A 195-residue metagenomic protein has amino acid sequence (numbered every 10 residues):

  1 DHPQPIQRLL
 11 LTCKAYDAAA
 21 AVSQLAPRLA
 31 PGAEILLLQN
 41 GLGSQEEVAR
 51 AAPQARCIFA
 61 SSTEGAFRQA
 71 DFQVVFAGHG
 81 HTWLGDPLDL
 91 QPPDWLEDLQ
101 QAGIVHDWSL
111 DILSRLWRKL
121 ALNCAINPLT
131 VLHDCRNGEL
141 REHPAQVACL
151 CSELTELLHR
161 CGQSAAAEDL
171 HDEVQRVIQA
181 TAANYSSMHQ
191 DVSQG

Functional and structural regions predicted by a protein language model:
D1-Q73: Rossmann-like NAD(P)(H) cofactor-binding subdomain of soluble oxidoreductases
H2, V75-A77, T181: Short, flexible turn/loop "capping" segments at secondary-structure junctions
I6, A18, S44-Q45, P92 (+5 more regions): A general structural signal for well-ordered alpha-helical segments in protein cores
R28, R50-R56, D71-K119, C124-A167: Internal alpha-helical scaffold of NAD(P)-dependent oxidoreductase catalytic cores
A148-C151, T155-Q194: C-terminal substrate-binding/catalytic lobe of Rossmann-fold NAD(P)-dependent oxidoreductases
